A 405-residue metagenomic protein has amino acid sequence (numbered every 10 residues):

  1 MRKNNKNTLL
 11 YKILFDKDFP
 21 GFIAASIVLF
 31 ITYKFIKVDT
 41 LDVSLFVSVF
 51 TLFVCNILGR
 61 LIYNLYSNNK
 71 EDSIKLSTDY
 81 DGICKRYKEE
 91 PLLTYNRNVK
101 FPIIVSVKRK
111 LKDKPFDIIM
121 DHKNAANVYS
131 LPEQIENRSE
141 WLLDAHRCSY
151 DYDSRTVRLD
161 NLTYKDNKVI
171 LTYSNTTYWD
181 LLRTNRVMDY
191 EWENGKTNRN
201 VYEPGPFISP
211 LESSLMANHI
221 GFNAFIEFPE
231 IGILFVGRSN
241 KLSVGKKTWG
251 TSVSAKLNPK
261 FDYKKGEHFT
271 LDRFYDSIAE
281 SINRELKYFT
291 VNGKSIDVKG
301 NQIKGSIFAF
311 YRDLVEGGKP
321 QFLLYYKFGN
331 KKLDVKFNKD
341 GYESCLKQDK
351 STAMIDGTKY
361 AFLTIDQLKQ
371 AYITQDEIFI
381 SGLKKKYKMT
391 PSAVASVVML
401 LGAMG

Functional and structural regions predicted by a protein language model:
R2-Y33, F46-N283, V291-G405: N-terminal leader/linker segments that precede catalytic domains of diphosphate-processing enzymes
I36-L45: Membrane-helix interface and helix-disruption motif detector
K287: Juxtacatalytic substrate-recognition/specificity segment
